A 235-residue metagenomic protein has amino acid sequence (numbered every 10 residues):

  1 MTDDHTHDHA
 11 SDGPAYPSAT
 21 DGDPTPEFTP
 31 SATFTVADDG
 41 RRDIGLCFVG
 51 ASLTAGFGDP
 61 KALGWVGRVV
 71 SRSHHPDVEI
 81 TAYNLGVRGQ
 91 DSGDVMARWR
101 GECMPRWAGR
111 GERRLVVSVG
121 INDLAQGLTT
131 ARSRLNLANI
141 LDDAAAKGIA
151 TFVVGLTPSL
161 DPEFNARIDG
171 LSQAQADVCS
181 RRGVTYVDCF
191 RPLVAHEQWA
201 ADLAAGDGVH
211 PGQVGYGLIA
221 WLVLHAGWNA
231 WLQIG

Functional and structural regions predicted by a protein language model:
M1-V49, L53-L63, V70-I80, M104-R113 (+7 more regions): N-terminal secretory targeting modules
V49, D59-A62, S92-L135, S159: Oxyanion-hole/transition-state-stabilizing segment in secreted/luminal serine hydrolases and related acyltransferases
V49-A51, L85-R88, S118-I121, V154-P158 (+1 more regions): Active-site-proximal beta-strand/loop segments in catalytic clefts of secreted hydrolases
G56, S92, D161, V194-H196: Generic structural signal for helix capping and beta-alpha/helix-loop junctions
P76-D91: A short beta-strand-loop structural module common to alpha/beta enzyme folds
G101-R106, N139, A174-D177: Mature extracellular/periplasmic domains of secretome proteins
T130-N139, R167-S172: Charged helix-capping and loop-helix junction motifs
P158-R191: Substrate-gating cap/lid alpha-helix
